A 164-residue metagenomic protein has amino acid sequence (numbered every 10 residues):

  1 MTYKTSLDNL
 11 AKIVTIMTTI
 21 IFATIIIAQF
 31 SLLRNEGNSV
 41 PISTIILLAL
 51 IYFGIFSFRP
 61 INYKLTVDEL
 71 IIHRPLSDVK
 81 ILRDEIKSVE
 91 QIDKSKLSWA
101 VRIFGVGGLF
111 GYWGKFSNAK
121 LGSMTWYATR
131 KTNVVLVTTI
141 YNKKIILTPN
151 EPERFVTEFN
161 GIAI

Functional and structural regions predicted by a protein language model:
M1-E36, V134-K144: N-terminal membrane-targeting/pre-transmembrane regions
K12, V89-S95, E153-I162: Short, surface-exposed linear segments at secondary-structure transitions and domain or protein termini
I20-A23, T44, L48: Hydrophobic alpha-helical membrane-embedded or membrane-associated segments
R34-I46: Hydrophobic alpha-helical transmembrane segments
I45-I46, F53-G54, T138: Short hydrophobic/aromatic segments of transmembrane alpha-helices and their interfaces
L50-E90: Conserved beta-hairpin
H73-Y141: Non-transmembrane, membrane-adjacent beta-strand/coil modules in membrane-associated proteins and peripheral
K131-T138, K143-N160: Terminal membrane-proximal soluble interaction domains of membrane-associated proteins
